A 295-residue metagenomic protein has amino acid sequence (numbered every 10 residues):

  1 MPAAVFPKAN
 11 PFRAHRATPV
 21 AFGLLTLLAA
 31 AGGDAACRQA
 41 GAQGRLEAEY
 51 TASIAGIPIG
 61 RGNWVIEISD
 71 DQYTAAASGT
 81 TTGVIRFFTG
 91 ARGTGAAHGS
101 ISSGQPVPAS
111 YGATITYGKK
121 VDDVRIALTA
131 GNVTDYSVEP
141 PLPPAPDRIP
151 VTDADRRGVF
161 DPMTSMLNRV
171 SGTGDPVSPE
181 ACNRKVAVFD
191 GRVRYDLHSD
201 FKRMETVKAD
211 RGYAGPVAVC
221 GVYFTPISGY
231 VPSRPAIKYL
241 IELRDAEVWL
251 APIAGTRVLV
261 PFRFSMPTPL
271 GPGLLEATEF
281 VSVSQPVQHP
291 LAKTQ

Functional and structural regions predicted by a protein language model:
M1-R16: N-terminal secretory signal peptides that target proteins for export/translocation
P2-F6, G33, T116-G118: A sequence-level signature for low-complexity, intrinsically disordered linkers and tails enriched in proline
K8-P11, G33, G56: Coiled-coil-like amphipathic alpha-helices with heptad-repeat character
R13, V20-G23, G255: Hydrophobic residues within membrane-embedded alpha helices
P19-G32: Bacterial N-terminal signal peptides
A31-A40: Signal peptide processing junction and immediate N-terminal pro/mature segment of secreted/exported proteins
A40-A130, G172-Q295: Acidic, serine/threonine-rich low-complexity disordered tracts
T116-M163: Internal, conserved structured core segments that host functional sites
